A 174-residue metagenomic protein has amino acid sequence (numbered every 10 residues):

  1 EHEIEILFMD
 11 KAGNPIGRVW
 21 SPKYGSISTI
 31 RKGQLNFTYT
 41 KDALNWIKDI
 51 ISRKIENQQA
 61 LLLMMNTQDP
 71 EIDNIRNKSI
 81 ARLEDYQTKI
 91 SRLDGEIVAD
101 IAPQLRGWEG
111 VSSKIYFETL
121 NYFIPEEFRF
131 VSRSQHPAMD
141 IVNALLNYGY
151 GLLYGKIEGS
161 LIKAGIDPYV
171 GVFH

Functional and structural regions predicted by a protein language model:
E1-Q34: Trp/Phe/Arg-rich N-terminal binding region typifying the photolyase-homology
S28-H174: Active-site helix-to-loop segments that bind/position phosphate- or nucleotide-bearing substrates and donors across
